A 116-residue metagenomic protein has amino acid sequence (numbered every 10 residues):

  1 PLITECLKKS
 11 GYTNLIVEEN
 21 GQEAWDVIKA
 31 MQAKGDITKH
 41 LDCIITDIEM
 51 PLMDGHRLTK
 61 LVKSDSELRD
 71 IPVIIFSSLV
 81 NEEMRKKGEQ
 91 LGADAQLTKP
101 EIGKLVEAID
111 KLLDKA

Functional and structural regions predicted by a protein language model:
P1-V17: Two-component/phosphorelay signaling modules centered on CheY-like receiver
L2, P100-K111: C-terminal output helix
T4, V17-C43: Acidic, metal-coordinating helix/loop segments flanking the phosphotransfer/catalytic sites of two-component signaling
I45-D47: Active-site T/S-Asp motif of two-component receiver
M50: Receiver (REC) domain active-site loop signature in two-component systems and cognate sites in sensor histidine kinases
